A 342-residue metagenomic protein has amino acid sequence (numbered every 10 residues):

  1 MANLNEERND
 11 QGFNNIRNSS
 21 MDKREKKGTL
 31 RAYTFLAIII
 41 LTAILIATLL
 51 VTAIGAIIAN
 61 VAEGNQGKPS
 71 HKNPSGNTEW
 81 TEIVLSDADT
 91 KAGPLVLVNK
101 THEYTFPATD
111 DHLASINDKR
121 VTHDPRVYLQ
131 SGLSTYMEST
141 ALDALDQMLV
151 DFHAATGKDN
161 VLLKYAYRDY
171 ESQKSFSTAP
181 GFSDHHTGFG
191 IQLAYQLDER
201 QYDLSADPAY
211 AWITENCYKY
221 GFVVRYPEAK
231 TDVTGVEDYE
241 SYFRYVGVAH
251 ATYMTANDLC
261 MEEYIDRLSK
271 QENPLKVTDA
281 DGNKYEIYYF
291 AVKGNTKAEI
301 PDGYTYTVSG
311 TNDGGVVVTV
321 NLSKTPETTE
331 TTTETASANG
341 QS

Functional and structural regions predicted by a protein language model:
A2-R8, G12-A166, Y170-S342: Extracytoplasmic cell-surface/polysaccharide-interacting catalytic and binding patches
